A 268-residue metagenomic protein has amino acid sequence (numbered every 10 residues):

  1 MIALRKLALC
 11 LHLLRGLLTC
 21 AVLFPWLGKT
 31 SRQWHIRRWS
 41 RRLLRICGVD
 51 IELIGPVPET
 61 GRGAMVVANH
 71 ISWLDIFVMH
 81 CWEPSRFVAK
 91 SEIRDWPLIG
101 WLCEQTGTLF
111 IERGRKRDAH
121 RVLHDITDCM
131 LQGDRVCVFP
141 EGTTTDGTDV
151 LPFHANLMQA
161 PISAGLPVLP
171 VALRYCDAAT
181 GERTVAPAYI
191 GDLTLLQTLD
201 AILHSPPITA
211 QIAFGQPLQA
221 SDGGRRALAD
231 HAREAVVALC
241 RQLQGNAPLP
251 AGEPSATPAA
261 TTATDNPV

Functional and structural regions predicted by a protein language model:
M1-E52, W101-T106, S205: A transmembrane-helix-recognition feature enriched in membrane-embedded lipid enzymes and envelope glyco-/phospholipid
I2-R5, I36-S91, L102, D146: Conserved H-X4-D acyltransferase segment
G63-M65, T108, R135-F139, P167 (+1 more regions): Residue-level preference for the first positions of well-ordered beta-strands
L74-D125, M130, D134: Membrane-embedded segments
L98-G100, T148-G223, A227, H231 (+1 more regions): A cross-family acyltransferase "interaction/gating" segment
F110-E112, G215-S221, R233-A235, V268: Polar-ligand-bearing catalytic/cofactor-coordination segments of membrane-embedded or membrane-tethered inner-membrane
A119, I126-T127, L131-M158, I162: Soluble extracytoplasmic domains of inner/organellar membrane proteins
R226, H231-V268: Cytosolic-facing loops and C-terminal tails of multi-pass membrane proteins
